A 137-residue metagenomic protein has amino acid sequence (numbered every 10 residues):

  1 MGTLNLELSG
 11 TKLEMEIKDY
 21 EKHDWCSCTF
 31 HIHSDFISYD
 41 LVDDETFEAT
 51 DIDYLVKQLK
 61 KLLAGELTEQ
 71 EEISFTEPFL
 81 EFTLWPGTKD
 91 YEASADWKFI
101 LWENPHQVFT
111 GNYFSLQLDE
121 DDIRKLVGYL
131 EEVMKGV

Functional and structural regions predicted by a protein language model:
M1-L41: N-terminal domain-start interaction segment
G2, L67-T68, S94-D96: Short, hydrophobic/aromatic-rich segments at coil-to-beta transitions
D19-T29, P78-Q107: Intrinsic, low-complexity N-terminal interaction/targeting segments
Y20, W25-S27, L67-I73, F109 (+1 more regions): A structural signal for the main folded, soluble domain(s) of proteins
E21-D24, D40-D53, G111-R124: Short, low-complexity cationic-aromatic patches
H31-L67: Short, well-structured hydrophobic secondary-structure segments
I52-Y91: Short, internal acidic amphipathic alpha-helical interface segments that mediate docking to partner proteins
W102-V137: Mixed-charge, glycine-accented linear interaction segment located at domain edges/termini
